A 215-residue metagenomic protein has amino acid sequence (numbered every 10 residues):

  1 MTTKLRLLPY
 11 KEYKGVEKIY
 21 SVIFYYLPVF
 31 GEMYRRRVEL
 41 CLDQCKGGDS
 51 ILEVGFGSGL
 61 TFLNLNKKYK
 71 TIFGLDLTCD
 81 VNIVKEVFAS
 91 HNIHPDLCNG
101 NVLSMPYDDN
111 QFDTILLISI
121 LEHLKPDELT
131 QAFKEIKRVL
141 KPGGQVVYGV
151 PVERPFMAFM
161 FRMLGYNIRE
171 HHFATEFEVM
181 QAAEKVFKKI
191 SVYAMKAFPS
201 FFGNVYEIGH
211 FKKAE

Functional and structural regions predicted by a protein language model:
M1-D108, T114, T130-F133, R169-F173 (+3 more regions): Conserved N-terminal segment of class I S-adenosyl-L-methionine
K46, N66-K67, K141, E184 (+1 more regions): Short conserved AdoMet
L117-I120: A short beta-strand submotif of the Rossmann-like class I SAM-dependent methyltransferase core that lines
E122-L124: A short His-aromatic
T130-P142: A short glycine-rich, Lys/Arg-flanked "PGG" loop and its adjoining helix->strand segment in the class I
G143-V150: Conserved beta-strand signature within the Rossmann-like core of class I S-adenosyl-L-methionine
E153-E170: Short, glycine-/aromatic-enriched active-site segment of Class I SAM-dependent methyltransferases
K188-P199: Conserved S-adenosyl-L-methionine
